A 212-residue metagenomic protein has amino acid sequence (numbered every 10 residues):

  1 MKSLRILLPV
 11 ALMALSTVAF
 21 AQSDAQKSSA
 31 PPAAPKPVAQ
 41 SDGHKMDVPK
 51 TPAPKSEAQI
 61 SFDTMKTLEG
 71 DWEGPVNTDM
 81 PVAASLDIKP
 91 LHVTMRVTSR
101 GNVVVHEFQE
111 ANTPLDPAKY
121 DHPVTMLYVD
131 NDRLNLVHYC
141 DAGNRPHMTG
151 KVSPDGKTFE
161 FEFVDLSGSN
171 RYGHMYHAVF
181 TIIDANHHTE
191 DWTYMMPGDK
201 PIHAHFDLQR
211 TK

Functional and structural regions predicted by a protein language model:
M1-L8: Bacterial N-terminal signal peptides that target proteins for export
A19-A21: Boundary at the C-terminal end of the N-terminal hydrophobic targeting segment
D24-K212: Hydrophobic small-molecule pocket/channel-lining residues, especially in calycin-type beta-barrels
